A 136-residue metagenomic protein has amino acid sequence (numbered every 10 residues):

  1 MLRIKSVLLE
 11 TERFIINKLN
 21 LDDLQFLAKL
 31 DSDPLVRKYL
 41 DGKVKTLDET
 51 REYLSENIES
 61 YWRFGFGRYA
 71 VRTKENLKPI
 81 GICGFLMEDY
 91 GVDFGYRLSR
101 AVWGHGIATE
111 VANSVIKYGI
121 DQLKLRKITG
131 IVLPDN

Functional and structural regions predicted by a protein language model:
M1-Y39, S55, R72-N136: Acyl-donor (CoA/ACP) binding surface of acyl/acetyltransferases
L35-E56, G67: Conserved GNAT-fold acetyl-CoA-binding loop/helix
T46-L47, S60, T109, I120: Hydrophobic alpha-helical segments
I58-A70: A short helix-loop-beta-strand connector motif used in the catalytic cores of GNAT acetyltransferases and, in some
